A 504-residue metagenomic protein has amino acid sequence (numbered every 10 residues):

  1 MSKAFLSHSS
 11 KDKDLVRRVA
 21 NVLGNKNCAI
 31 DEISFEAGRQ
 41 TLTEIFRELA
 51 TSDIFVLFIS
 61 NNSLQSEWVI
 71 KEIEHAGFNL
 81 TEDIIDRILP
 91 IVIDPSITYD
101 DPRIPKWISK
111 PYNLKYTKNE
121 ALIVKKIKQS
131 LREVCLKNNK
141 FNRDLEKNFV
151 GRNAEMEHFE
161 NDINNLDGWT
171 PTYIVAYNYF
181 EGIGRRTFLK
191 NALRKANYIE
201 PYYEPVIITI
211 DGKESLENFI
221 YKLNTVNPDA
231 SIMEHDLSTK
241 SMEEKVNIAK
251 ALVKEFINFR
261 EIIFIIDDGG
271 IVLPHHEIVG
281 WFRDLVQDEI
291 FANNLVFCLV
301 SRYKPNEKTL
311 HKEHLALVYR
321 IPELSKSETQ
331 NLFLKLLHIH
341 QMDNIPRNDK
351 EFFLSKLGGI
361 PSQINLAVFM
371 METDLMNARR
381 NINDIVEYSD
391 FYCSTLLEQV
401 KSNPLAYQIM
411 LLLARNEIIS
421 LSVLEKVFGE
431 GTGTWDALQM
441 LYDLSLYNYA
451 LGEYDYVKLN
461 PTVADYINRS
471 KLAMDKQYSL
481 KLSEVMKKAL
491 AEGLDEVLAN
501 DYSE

Functional and structural regions predicted by a protein language model:
M1-F5, S10-K26, L89-I163, T225-P228: C-terminal interaction surface of TIR/SEFIR-family domains
M1-F58, G77-D86: Conserved N-terminal substructure of TIR/SEFIR domains
D53-I54, E120-K128, T187-F188, G280-F352 (+1 more regions): Alpha-helical sensor/transducer elements of the RecA-like P-loop NTPase core
I73, K250-V300: Conserved Walker B catalytic segment
N153, W169, E181, N377-W435 (+1 more regions): Winged-helix-like regulatory helical subdomains adjacent to P-loop NTPase cores
Y177-P205, R302-P305: P-loop NTPase Walker A phosphate-binding motif
F188, M410-E504: C-terminal leucine-rich, beta-strand-based interaction scaffolds used for sensing/assembly
K326, L334-F391, G452: Amphipathic alpha-helical "lid/sensor" segments that cap RecA-like P-loop NTPase cores
